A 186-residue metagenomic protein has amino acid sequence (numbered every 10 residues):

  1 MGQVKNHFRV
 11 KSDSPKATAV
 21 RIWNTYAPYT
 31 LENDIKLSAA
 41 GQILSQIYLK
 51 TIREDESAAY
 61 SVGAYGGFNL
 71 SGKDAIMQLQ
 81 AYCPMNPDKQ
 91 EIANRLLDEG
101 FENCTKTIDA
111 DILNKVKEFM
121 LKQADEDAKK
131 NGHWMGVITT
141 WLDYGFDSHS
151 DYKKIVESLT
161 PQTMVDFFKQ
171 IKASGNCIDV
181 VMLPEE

Functional and structural regions predicted by a protein language model:
G2, D34: Catalytic and ligand-binding motifs that coordinate phosphates/metal ions in nucleic-acid-processing enzymes
K5-K11, V180-V181: Short amphipathic
H7-R9, L49-T51, Y65-F68, Y152-K153 (+1 more regions): Generic recognition of flexible, low-complexity loop/linker segments
S12-S14, I171-S174: Extracellular/periplasmic catalytic domains that process cell-envelope and extracellular macromolecules
K16-E32, S38, R53-K106, A110-S158 (+1 more regions): M16 family metallopeptidases and their MPP-like homologs
E157-M164, K172: Internal helix-turn-beta structural module
